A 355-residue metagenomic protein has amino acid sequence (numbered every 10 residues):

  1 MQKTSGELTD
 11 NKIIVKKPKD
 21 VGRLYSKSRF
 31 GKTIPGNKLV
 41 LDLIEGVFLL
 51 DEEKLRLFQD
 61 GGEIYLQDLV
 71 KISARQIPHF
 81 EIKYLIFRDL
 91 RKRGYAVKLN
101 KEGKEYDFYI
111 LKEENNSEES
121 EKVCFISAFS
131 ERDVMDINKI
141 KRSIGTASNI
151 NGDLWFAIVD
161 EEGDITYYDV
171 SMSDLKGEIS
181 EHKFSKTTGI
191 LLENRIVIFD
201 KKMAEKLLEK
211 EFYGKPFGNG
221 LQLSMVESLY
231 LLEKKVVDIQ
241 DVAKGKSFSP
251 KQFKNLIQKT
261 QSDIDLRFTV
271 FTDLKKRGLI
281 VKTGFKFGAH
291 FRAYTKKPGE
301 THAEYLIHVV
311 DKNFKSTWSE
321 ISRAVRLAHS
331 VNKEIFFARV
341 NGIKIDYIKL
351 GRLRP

Functional and structural regions predicted by a protein language model:
M1-F271, K276, I280-K282, K297-E300 (+1 more regions): Conserved phosphate-interacting/catalytic interface
Y294: Short hydrophobic/aromatic beta-strand micro-patches that form the beta-sheet surface supporting nucleotide- or nucleic
